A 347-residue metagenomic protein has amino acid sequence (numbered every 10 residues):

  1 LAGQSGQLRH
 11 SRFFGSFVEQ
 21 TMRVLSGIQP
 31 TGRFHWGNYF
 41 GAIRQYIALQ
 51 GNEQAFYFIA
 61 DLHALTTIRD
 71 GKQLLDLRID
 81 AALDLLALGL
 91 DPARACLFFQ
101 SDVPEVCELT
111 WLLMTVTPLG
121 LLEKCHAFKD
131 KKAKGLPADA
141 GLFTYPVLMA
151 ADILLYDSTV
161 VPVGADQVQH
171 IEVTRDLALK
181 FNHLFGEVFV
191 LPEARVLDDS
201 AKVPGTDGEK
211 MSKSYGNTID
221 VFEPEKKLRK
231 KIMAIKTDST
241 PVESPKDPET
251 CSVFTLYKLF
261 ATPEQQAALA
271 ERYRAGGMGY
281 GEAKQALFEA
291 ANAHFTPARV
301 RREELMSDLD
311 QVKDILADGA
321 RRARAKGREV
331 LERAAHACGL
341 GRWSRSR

Functional and structural regions predicted by a protein language model:
S5-H10, Q20: Cationic, low-complexity basic patches in intrinsically disordered or flexible, solvent-exposed regions
F13-F17: Aromatic (phenylalanine/tyrosine) cluster motif
R23-A151, R299, E303: N-terminal Rossmann-like or analogous alpha/beta NTP/dinucleotide-binding catalytic cores that position adenine
N38, Q169, R175-R347: Conserved nucleotide- and phosphate/pyrophosphate-binding catalytic cores in adenylate/nucleotidyl-handling enzymes
Q54, L119-E123, L155-P162, A261-L269 (+1 more regions): Short helix-capping/linker segments at secondary-structure and domain boundaries
G71, V161-G164, E243: Short, polar/flexible loop-turn hinges at active-site or ligand-entry regions and domain interfaces
D130, G135-F181, F185: Internal, conserved structured core segments that host functional sites
